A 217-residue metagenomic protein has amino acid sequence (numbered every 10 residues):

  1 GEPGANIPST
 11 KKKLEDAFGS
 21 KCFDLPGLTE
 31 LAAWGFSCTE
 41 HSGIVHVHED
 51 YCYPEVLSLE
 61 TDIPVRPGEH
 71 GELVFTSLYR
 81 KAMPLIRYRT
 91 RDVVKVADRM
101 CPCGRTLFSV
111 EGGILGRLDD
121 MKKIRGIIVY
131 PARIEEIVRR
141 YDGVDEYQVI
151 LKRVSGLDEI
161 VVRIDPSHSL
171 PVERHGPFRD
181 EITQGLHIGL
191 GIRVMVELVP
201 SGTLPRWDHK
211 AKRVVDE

Functional and structural regions predicted by a protein language model:
G1-E217: Active-site glycine/GP-rich loop and adjacent strand/helix microenvironment that borders small-molecule binding pockets
